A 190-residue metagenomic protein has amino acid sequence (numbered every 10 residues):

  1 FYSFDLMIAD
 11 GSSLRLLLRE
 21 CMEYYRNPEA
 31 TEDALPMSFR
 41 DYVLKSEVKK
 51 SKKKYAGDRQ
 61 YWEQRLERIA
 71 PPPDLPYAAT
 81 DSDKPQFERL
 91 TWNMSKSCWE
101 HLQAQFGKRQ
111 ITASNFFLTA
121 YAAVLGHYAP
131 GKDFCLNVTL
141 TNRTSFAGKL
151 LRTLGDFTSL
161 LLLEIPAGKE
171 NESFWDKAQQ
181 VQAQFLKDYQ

Functional and structural regions predicted by a protein language model:
F1-R40: Active-site-proximal acidic secondary-structure segment that organizes catalysis
F1-S3, A56, A79-S145, T158-L163 (+1 more regions): Gly/Ser/Thr-rich phosphate-binding loops and adjoining beta-strand/alpha-helix segments that form adenosine-phosphate
D5-A9, P166-N171: A generic structural motif
R19, E23, M37-L90, S97 (+2 more regions): Short amphipathic alpha-helices and their capping loops
C21-E29, S46, K50, L66-P73 (+4 more regions): A generic secondary-structure signal for well-formed alpha-helical elements
M37-Y42, D156-L162: Short acidic (Asp/Glu) and glycine-rich catalytic loops that position anionic groups and cofactors
A147-G155: Flexible glycine/proline-rich, aromatic-decorated loop/lid segments
